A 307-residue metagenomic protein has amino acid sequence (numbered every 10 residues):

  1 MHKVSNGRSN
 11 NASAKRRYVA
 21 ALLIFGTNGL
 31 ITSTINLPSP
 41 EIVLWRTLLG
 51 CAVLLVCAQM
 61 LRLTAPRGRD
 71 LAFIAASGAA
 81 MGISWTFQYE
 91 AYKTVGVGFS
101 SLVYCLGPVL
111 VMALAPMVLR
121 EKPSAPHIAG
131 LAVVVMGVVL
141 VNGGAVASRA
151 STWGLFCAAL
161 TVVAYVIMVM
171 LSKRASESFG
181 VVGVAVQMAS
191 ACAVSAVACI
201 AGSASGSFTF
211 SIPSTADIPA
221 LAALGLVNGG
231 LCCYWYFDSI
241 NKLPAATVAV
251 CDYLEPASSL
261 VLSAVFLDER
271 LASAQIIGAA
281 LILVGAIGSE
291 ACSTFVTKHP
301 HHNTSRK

Functional and structural regions predicted by a protein language model:
M1-L44, A79, I83, F87 (+3 more regions): Glycine-/small-residue-enriched transmembrane alpha-helix faces in small-molecule transporters and effluxers
H2-V4, T47, G143, D217 (+1 more regions): C-terminal-most transmembrane helix of multi-pass membrane proteins
S13-R17, P40-V56, A72, H127-V133 (+5 more regions): Hydrophobic alpha-helical transmembrane segments of multi-pass integral membrane proteins, especially transporters
K15, S100-L106, L171-A193, G229-V265: Helix-helix packing/entry segments at the starts of transmembrane helices
E41-L44, L48-A52, Y89-K122, T161 (+1 more regions): Specific alpha-helical transmembrane segments that line the substrate/conduction pathway and gating interfaces
L54, A58, A75, A79 (+6 more regions): Hydrophobic transmembrane alpha-helices of multi-pass small-molecule transport proteins
L55, L61-S100, Y104, L140 (+1 more regions): Specific transmembrane alpha-helical segments of multi-pass solute transporters/efflux pumps, especially DMT/EamA
R67-A72, S101-Y104, R120-L140, S148-L155 (+2 more regions): Loop-to-transmembrane alpha-helix entry segments
